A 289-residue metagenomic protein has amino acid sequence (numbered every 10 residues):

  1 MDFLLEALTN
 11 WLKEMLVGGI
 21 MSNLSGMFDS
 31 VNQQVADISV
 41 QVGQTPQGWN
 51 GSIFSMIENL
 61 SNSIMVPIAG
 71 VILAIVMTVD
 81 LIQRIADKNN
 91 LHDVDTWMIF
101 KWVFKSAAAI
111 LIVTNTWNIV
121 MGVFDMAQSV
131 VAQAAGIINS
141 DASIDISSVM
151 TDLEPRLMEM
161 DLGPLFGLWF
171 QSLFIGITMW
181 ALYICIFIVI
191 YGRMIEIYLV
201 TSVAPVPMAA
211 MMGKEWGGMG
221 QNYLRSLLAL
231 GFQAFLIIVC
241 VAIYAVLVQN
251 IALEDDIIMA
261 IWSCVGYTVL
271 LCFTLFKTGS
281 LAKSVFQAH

Functional and structural regions predicted by a protein language model:
M1-I72, I85-W97, A107-T178, G217 (+3 more regions): Gly/Ser-rich, low-complexity
L60-I64, I68, V103-A107, I184 (+4 more regions): Loop-to-transmembrane-helix entry motif
P67-V79, I197: Hydrophobic alpha-helical transmembrane segments
A74-T78, V113-V120, I188, G192 (+5 more regions): Alpha-helical transmembrane segments of polytopic integral membrane proteins, especially the permease/helical cores
M98-F100, E196: Cytoplasmic-side transmembrane-helix entry/capping segments in multi-pass membrane proteins
V131-A132, P205-M208, L230-G231: Alpha-helical transmembrane segments and their membrane-interface exit regions
F166-G217, F235, V239-A245: Hydrophobic alpha-helical transmembrane segments of integral membrane proteins
